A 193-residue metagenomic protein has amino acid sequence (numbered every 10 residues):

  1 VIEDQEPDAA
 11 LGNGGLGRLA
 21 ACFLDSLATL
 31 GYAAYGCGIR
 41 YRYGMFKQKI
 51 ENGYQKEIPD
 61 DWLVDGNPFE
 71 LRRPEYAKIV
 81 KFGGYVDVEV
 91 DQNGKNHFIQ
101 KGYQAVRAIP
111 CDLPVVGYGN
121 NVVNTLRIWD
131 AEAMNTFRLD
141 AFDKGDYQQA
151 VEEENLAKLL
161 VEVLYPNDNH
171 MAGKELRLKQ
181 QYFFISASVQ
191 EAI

Functional and structural regions predicted by a protein language model:
V1-I193: A conserved ligand/cofactor-binding region detector
